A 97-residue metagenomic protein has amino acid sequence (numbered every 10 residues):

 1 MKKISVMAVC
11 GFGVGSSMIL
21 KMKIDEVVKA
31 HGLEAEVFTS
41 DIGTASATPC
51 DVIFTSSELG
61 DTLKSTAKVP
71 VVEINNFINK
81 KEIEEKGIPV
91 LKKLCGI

Functional and structural regions predicted by a protein language model:
K2-D41: Conserved active-site segments centered on acidic
V37-F38, D51-S56: Short, hydrophobic beta-strand segments that form beta-sheet elements in well-ordered domains
T39, V71-I74: Structural signal for conserved beta-strand scaffold positions within catalytic alpha/beta enzyme cores
I42, S56-D61: Short, polar loop motifs at secondary-structure junctions
T48-P49, T66-V69: Short, structured coil segments at secondary-structure junctions
T62-L63, E82: Glycine/Thr-rich phosphate-binding loops of Rossmann-like dinucleotide-binding domains
E73-I97: Ser/Thr/Gly-rich flexible loops in soluble cytosolic domains mediating phosphotransfer, phosphorylation
